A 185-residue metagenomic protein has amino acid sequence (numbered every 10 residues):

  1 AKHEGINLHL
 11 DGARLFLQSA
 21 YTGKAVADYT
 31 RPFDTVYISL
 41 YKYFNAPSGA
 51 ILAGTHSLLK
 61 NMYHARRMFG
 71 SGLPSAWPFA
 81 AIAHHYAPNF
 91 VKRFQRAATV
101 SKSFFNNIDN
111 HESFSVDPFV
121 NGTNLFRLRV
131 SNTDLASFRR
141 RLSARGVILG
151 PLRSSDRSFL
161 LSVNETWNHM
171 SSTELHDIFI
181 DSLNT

Functional and structural regions predicted by a protein language model:
A1-K2, L8, T30, I108-D109 (+1 more regions): A generic structural signal for well-ordered alpha-helical segments
A1-S19: Catalytic PLP-binding core of fold-type I/II PLP enzymes
G5-H9, T35, S158-L160: Structural preference for beta-strand elements that scaffold enzyme active sites
L8-G12, V36-S39, G150-P151: General beta-strand structural signal in soluble alpha/beta enzymes
R14-F16, K42, E165-W167: Active-site-proximal loop/turn and secondary-structure-junction residues that shape catalytic pockets, frequently
S19-A27: Distinct, well-ordered alpha-helical segments
A25, R31-E112, V116-T123, L128: Active-site C-terminal subdomain of aminotransferase-like
D109, S113-N184: Conserved C-terminal alpha-helix-loop-beta "cap" of PLP-dependent enzymes that closes/shapes the active-site mouth
